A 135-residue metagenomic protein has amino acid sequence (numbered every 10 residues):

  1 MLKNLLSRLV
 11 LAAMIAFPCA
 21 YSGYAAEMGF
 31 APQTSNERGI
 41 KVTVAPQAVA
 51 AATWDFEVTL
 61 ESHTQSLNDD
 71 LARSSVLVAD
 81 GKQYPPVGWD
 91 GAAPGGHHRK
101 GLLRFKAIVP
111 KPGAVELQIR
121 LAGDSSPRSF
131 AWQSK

Functional and structural regions predicted by a protein language model:
M1-A13: Bacterial N-terminal signal peptides that target proteins for export
M14-C19: Hydrophobic core
A20-A25: Sec/Tat signal peptide C-region and signal peptidase I cleavage site
A26, G81-P127, A131: Short, solvent-exposed, Trp/other aromatic-anchored flexible loops in extracytoplasmic proteins
A26-D69, R73: N-terminal secretory signal peptides
N36, L77-A79, R120: A general beta-strand register signal
Q47-V49, T59-H63, D80-K82, I108 (+1 more regions): Solvent-exposed coil/turn segments that connect beta secondary-structure elements in extracytoplasmic/periplasmic
A72-K82: Extended low-complexity, serine/threonine- and proline-enriched intrinsically disordered segments
